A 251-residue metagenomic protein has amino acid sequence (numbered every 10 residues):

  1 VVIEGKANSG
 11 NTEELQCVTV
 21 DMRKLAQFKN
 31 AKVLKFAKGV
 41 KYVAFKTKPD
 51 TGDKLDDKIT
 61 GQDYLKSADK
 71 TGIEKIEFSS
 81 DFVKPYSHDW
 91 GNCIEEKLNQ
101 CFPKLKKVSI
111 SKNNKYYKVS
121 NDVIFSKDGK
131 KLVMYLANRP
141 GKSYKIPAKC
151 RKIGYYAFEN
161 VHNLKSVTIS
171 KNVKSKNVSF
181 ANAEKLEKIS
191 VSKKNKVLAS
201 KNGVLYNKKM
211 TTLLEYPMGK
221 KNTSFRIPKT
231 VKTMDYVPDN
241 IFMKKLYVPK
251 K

Functional and structural regions predicted by a protein language model:
V1-I59, D69-K84, C93-E96, Q100-V123 (+6 more regions): Structural signature of tandem-repeat unit edges
Q62: Short alpha-helical DNA-recognition segment
D89-W90: Predominantly extracellular beta-rich ligand-binding scaffolds that present long acidic/polar faces for carbohydrate
F180: Conserved, function-critical positions that sit in or immediately flank catalytic and ligand-binding motifs
